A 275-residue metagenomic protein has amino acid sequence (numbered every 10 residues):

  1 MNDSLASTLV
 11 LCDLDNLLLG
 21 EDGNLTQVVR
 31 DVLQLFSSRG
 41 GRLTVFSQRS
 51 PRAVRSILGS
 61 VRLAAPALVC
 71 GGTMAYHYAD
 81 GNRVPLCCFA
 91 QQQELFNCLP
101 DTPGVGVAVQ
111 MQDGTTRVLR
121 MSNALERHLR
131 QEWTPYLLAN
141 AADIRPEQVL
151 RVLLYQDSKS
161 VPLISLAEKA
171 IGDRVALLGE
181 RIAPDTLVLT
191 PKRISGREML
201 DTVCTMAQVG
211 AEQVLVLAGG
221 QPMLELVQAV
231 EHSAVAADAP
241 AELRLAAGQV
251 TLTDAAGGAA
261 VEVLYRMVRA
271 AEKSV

Functional and structural regions predicted by a protein language model:
L5-L9, T26, T190-V275: Mg2+-dependent phosphoryl-transfer enzymes with acidic/Ser/Thr/Gly-rich catalytic loops
N24-L125: Active-site phosphate-binding/coordination module
S38-T44, L63-A65, L150-R151, E212-Q213 (+1 more regions): Short active-site oxyanion
V61-L63, C70-G71, A170-D173, A229-V230 (+1 more regions): Short, structured coil segments at secondary-structure junctions
A64-G71, P85, R127-L129, S233-D238 (+1 more regions): Short hydrophobic/aromatic-enriched beta-strand-loop microsegments
C87, Y136-A139, Q249-A256: Short acidic-hydrophobic, aromatic-tinged amphipathic segments that line or gate anion-handling sites
G104-G106, Q110-L217, Q221-E225, A229: Conserved acidic, metal-coordinating active-site core of Asp-based, Mg2+-dependent phosphoryl-transfer enzymes
